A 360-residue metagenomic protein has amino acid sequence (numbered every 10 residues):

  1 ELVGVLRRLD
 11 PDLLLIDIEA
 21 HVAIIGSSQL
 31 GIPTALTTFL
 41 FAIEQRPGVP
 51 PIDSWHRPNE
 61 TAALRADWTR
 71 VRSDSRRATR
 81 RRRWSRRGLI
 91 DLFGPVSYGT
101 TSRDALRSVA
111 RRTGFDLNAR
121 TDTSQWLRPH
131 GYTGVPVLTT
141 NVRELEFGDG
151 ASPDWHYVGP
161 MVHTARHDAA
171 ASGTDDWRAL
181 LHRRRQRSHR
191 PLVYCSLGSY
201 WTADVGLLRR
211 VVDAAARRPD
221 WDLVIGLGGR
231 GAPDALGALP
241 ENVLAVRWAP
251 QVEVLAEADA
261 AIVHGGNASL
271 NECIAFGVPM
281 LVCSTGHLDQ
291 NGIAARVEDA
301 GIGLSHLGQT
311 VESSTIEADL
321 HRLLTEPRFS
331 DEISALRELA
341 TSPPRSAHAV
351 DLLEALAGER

Functional and structural regions predicted by a protein language model:
E1-L192, S199-T202, G206, D220: Nucleotide-sugar-dependent glycosyltransferase catalytic domains
L9, S313-R360: C-terminal amphipathic helix plus adjacent low-complexity, charged tail appended to glycosyltransferase catalytic
L14, V246-A295: A donor-sugar binding/catalytic signature common to diverse glycosyltransferases and related nucleotide-sugar
T37-F39, G265, V282-G286, S305-T310: Short beta->alpha connector loops at strand-helix junctions that form conserved, small/polar/Pro-enriched
Y194, V212-L227: A conserved nucleotide-sugar
G198-S199, V224-A232: Glycosyltransferase donor-sugar binding loop
P219, G231-A249: Nucleotide-activated donor-binding/catalytic signature segment of Leloir-type glycosyltransferases, i.e., the conserved
H287-D319, D331: Change "using UDP/GDP/dTDP sugars" to "using nucleotide sugars
